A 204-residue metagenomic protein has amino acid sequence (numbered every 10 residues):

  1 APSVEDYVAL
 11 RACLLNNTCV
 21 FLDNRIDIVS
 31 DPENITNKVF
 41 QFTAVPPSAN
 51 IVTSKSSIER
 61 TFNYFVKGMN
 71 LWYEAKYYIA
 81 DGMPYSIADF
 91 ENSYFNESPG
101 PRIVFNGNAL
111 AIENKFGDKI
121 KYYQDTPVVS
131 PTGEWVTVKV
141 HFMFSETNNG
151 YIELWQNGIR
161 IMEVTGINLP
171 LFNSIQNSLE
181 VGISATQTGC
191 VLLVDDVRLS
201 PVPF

Functional and structural regions predicted by a protein language model:
A1-F204: Low-complexity, Ser/Thr/Pro/Gly-rich disordered linker/stalk regions
